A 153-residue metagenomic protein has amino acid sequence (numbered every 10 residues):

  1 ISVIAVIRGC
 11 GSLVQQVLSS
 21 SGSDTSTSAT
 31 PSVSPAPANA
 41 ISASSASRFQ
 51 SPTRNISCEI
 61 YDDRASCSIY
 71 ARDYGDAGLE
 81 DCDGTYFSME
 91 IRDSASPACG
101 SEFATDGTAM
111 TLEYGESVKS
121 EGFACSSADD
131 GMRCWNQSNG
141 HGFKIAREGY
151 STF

Functional and structural regions predicted by a protein language model:
I1-S42: N-terminal Sec-dependent export signals
V6, A43-N55, Y114-S126: Extracellular glycan-recognition/adhesion modules and their associated mucin-like linkers
V33-I41, D62-L112, H141, I145-F153: A low-complexity, Ser/Thr/Gly/Pro-enriched, surface-exposed linker/loop concept that marks segments flanking
R48, P52-S57, Y61-Y70: N-terminal secretory signal peptides
A124-S126, D130-K144: Short, exposed beta-strand-loop hairpins at the edges of beta-sheets in extracellular/periplasmic proteins
